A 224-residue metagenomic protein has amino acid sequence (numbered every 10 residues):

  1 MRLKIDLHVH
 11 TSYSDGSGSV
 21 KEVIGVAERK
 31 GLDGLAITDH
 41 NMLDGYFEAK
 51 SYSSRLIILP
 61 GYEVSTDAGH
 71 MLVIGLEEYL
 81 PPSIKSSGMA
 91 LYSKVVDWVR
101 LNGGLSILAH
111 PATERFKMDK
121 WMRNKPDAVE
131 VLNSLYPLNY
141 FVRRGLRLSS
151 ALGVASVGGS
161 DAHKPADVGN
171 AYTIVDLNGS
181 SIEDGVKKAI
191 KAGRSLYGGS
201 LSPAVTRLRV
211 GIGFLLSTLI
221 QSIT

Functional and structural regions predicted by a protein language model:
M1-Y13, V20, I24-G25, Y46-F47 (+4 more regions): Charged catalytic cores and adjacent phosphate/nucleic-acid-binding surfaces used for phosphate/nucleic-acid chemistry
K4-D15, R100-L108: Short, conserved structural micro-motifs that define repeat-unit consensus positions and nucleotide-binding loops
H10-S12, I24-D44, L105: Divalent metal-dependent hydrolysis catalytic cores, especially in the metallo-beta-lactamase
I24-E28, F47-K50, L91-I107, G145-A151: Surface-exposed amphipathic alpha-helices with a cationic face
S53: Active-site catalytic pocket residues across diverse enzymes, especially alpha/beta-hydrolases
H70-G103: Binuclear metal-dependent hydrolase catalytic cores centered on His/Asp/Glu-rich metal-binding motifs
G88, A109-A112: A general structural motif
